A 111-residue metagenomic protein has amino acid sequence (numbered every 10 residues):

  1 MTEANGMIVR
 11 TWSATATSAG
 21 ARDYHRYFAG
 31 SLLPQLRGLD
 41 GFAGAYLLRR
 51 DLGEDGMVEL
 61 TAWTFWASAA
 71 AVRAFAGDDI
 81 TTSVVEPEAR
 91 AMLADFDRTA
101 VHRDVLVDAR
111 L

Functional and structural regions predicted by a protein language model:
M1-G6, Y46-G56, V84-L111: Glycine-rich beta-strand-turn "strand-cap" elements at beta-sheet edges
T2, S13-S18, L32, L36 (+3 more regions): Alpha-helical interaction segments
I8-T15, G44-D79: Short, well-ordered beta-strand segments in beta-rich or mixed alpha/beta enzyme and ligand-binding folds
T15-Y27: Short, surface-exposed ligand-recognition loops at beta-strand->loop->(often short) alpha-helix junctions that present
A16-S18, W66-S68, D104-A109: Non-catalytic surface loops within mature trypsin-like serine protease
G30-L39, F65-V101: An amphipathic, aromatic/His-enriched active-site/gating alpha helix that lines ligand/cofactor pockets
